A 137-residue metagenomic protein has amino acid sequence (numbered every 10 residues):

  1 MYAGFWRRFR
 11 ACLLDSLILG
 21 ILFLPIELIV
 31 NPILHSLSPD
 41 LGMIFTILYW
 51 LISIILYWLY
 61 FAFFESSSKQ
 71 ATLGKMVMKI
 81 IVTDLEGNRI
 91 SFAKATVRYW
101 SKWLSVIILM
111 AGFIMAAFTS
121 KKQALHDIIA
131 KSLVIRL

Functional and structural regions predicted by a protein language model:
M1-M110, A124, I128-L137: Short, small/hydrophobic-residue-rich motifs at membrane-helix boundaries and re-entrant hairpins of integral membrane
